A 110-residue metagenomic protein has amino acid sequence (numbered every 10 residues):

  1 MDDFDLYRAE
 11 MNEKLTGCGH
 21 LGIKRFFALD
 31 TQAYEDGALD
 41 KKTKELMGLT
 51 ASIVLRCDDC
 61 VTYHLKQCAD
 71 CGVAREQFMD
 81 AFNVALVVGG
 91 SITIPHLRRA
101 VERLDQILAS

Functional and structural regions predicted by a protein language model:
M1-E45, T93-S110: Acidic, glycine/proline-rich low-complexity segments that act as flexible tails and inter-domain linkers
D30-A33, V61, L65: Membrane-helix exit/interface motif
Y34, L55-R56, V73: Residues in soluble alpha-helical coiled-coils and helical-bundle/repeat scaffolds
K41, D59, E76-M79: Short, solvent-exposed positions on alpha-helices
K42-S52, A81-V88: Alpha-helical scaffold segments that form or flank carboxylate-/histidine-based iron centers
M47, A51-Y63: Short, thiol/selenol-centered motifs that function as redox-active sites or metal-ligating centers
C57, V88-P95: Amphipathic C-terminal alpha-helical segment
Y63-F78: Iron-sulfur (Fe-S) cluster-binding segments and ferredoxin-like electron-carrier domains, especially [2Fe-2S]
